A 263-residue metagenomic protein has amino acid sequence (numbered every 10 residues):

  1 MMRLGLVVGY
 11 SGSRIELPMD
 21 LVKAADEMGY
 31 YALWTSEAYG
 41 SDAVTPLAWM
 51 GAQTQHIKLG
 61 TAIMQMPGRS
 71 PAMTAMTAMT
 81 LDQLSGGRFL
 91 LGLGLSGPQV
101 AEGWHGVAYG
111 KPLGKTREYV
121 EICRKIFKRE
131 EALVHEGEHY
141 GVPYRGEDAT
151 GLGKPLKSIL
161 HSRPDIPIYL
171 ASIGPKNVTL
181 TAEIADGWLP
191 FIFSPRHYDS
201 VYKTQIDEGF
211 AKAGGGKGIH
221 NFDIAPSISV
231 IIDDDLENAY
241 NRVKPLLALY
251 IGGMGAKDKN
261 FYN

Functional and structural regions predicted by a protein language model:
M1-G9, G60, P98-A101, Y140-D165 (+1 more regions): N-terminal small/glycine-rich loop or linker at the start of catalytic domains across soluble metabolic enzymes
M1-T61, P67, I166: N-terminal beta1-alpha1-beta2 module of alpha/beta enzyme domains
L4-V8, L33-T35, L59-A62, F89-L93 (+3 more regions): Hydrophobic faces of well-ordered beta-strands that scaffold small-molecule active sites in alpha/beta enzyme cores
S13-A24, T77, S172-L180: Short, acidic/polar
G29, M50, L81, C123 (+2 more regions): Conserved, mostly hydrophobic/aromatic
S41-A48, S194-G209: Active-site-adjacent beta->alpha loops and helix N-cap segments on the catalytic face of soluble alpha/beta enzymes
P67-T80, G110: Glycine-rich anion/phosphate-binding loops
G110-S158, D199-N263: An alpha-helical appendage that flanks or caps ligand/catalytic pockets
